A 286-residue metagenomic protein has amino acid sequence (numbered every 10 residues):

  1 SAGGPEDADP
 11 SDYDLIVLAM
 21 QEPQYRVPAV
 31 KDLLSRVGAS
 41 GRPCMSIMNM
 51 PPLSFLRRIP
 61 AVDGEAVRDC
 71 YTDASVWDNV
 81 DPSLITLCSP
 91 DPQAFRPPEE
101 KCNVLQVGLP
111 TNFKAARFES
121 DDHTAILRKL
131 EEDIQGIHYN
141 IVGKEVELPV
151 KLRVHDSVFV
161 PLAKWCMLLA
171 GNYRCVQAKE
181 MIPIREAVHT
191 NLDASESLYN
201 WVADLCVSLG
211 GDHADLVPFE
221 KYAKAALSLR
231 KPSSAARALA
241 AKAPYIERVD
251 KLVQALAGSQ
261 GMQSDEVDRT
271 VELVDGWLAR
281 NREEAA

Functional and structural regions predicted by a protein language model:
A2-M48, P52-F55: Rossmann-like NAD(P)-binding element
P28, A125, K129, T190-S197 (+4 more regions): Conserved active-site and cofactor/substrate-binding residues in soluble primary-metabolism enzymes
D32, S197, W201, L252: Short Gly/charged-rich anion-binding patches and loops
R42-M45, G143, Q263-E266: Short secondary-structure capping/junction motifs at helix and strand boundaries
S46-G171: Rossmann-fold dinucleotide-binding core
V80-P92, A178-E196, I246-M262: Hydrophobic transmembrane alpha-helix bundles
A116-A238: C-terminal substrate-binding/catalytic lobe of Rossmann-fold NAD(P)-dependent dehydrogenases
A203-A286: C-terminal active-site/capping subdomain that shapes the small-molecule cofactor and substrate pocket of enzyme
